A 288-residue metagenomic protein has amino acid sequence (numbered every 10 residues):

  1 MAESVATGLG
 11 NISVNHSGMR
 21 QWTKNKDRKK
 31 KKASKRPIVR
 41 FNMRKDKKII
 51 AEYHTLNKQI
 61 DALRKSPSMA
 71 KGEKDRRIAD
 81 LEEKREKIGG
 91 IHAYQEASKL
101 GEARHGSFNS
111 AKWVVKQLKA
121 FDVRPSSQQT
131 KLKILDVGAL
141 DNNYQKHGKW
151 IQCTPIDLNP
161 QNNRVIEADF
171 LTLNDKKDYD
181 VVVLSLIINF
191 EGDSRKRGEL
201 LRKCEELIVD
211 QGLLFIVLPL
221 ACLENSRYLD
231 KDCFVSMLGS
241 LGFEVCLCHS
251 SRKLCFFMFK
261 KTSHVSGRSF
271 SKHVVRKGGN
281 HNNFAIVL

Functional and structural regions predicted by a protein language model:
A2-K131: Class I SAM-dependent methyltransferase Rossmann-like catalytic core, especially the SAM/SAH-binding loop
K131-K133, Q152: Residues that mark the start of a beta-strand
L135-G138: Conserved S-adenosyl-L-methionine
D141-D178, V183, G192-R195: Adenosine-cofactor binding site in Rossmann-like domains, unifying the SAM/SAH pocket of S-adenosylmethionine-dependent
R195-L213: A short glycine-rich, Lys/Arg-flanked "PGG" loop and its adjoining helix->strand segment in the class I
L223-L288: Class I S-adenosyl-L-methionine
